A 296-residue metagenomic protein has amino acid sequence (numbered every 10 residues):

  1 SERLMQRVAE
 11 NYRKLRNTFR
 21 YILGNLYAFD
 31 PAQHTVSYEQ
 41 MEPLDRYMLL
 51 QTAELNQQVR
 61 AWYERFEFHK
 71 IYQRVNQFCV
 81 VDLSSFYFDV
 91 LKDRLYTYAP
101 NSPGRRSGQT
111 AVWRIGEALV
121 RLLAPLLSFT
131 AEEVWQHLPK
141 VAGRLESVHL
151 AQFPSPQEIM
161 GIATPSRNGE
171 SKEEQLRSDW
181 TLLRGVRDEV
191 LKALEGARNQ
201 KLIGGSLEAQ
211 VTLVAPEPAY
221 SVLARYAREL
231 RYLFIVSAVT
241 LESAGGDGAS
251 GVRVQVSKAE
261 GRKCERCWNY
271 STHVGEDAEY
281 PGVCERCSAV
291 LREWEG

Functional and structural regions predicted by a protein language model:
S1-E10, P43, R65, H69-K70 (+1 more regions): Conserved phosphate-binding loops in nucleotide/dinucleotide-binding enzymes
S1-L23, Q73-N76, Q109-E132: Structured ligand/cofactor/substrate-binding pocket environments in proteins
E10-L23, P43-L55, Q73-L95: Core structural elements
F29-Q57, F88-A193, A197-E217, T240-Q255 (+2 more regions): Acidic, turn-prone loop/beta-hairpin segments
C264-C267, C284-C287: Short cysteine-rich clusters marking metal-coordination/redox-active sites
Y270-H273, V290: Cys/His-rich metal-chelating microdomains
H273-G282: Short linker/helix segments within small regulatory modules
V290-G296: Short metal-binding segments enriched for Cys and/or His
